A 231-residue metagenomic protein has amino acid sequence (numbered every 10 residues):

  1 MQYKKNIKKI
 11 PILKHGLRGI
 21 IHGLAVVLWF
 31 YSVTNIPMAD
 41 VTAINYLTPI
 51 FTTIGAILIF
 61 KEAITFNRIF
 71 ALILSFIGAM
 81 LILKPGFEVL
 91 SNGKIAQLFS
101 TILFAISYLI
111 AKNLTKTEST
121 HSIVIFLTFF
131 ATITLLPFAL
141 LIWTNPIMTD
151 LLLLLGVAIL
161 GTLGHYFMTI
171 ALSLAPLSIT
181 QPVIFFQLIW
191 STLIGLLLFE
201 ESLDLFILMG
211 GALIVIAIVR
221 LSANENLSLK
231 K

Functional and structural regions predicted by a protein language model:
M1-P11, A79-V89, A131-D150, L221: Membrane-interface helix-cap regions at the ends of transmembrane helices in multi-pass membrane proteins
Q2-L28, N92-S100, N145-L163: Loop-to-transmembrane-helix transition segments
G19, G23-V27, P49-I54, A79 (+6 more regions): Hydrophobic/small/kink-forming positions within alpha-helical transmembrane segments of polytopic membrane proteins
Y31, T48-F70, I189-L208: C-terminal transmembrane-helix exit sites in multi-pass transporters
T42-L47, L114-F130, H165-L196: Helix-helix packing/entry segments at the starts of transmembrane helices
I50-L98, I102, N113-K116, V215-K231: Juxtamembrane helix-loop boundary signature in multi-pass membrane transporters
E88-P146: Transmembrane alpha-helical segments that form core, pore/gating elements of small-molecule transporters/exporters
F186-K231: C-terminal-most transmembrane helix of multi-pass membrane proteins
